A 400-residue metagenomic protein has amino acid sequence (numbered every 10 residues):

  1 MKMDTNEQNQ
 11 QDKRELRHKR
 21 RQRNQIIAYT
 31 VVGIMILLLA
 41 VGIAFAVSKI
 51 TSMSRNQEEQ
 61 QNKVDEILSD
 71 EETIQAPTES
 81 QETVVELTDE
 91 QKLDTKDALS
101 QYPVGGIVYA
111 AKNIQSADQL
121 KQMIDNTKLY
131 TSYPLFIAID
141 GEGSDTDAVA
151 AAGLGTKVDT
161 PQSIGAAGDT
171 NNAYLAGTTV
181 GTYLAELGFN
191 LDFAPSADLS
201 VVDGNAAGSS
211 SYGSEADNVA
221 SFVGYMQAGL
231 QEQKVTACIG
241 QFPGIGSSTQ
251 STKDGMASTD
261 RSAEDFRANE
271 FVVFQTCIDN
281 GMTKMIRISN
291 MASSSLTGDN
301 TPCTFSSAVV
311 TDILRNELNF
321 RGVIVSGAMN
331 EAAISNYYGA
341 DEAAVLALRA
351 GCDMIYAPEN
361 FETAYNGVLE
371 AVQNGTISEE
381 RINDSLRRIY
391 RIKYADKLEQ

Functional and structural regions predicted by a protein language model:
K2-T5, D12, Q25-A40, A44-S100 (+2 more regions): Preference for extracellular/luminal or secreted protein segments
Q81-E90, G105-Y109, L135-G141, L191-P195 (+6 more regions): Hydrophobic faces of well-ordered beta-strands that scaffold small-molecule active sites in alpha/beta enzyme cores
V85, D97-I114, L129, S294-S295: A short aromatic-anchored loop/beta-hairpin motif
Q91-S100, N172-Y183, R267-F274, G339-L346: Short, acidic/polar
I114-F136, G168-G188: Active-site-adjacent structural elements in enzyme catalytic domains
S116-L129, L135, D145-D147, N218-R381: Second-shell residues forming the walls of enzyme active-site clefts
V149-G155, N190-S209, G240-A257, S289: Active-site-proximal loop/short-helix segments that contain or immediately flank catalytic acid/base residue(s)
D159-Q227, Q231: A substrate-binding/cap region within the structured catalytic cores of diverse enzymes
